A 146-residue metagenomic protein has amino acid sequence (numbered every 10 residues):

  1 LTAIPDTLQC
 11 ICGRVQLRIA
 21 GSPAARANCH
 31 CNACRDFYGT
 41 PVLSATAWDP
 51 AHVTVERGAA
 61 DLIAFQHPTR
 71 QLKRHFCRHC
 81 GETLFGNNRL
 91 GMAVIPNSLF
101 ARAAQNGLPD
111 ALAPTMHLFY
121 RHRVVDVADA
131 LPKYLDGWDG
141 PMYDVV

Functional and structural regions predicted by a protein language model:
L1-Q9, R14-V146: A short Gly-Trp-Pro
